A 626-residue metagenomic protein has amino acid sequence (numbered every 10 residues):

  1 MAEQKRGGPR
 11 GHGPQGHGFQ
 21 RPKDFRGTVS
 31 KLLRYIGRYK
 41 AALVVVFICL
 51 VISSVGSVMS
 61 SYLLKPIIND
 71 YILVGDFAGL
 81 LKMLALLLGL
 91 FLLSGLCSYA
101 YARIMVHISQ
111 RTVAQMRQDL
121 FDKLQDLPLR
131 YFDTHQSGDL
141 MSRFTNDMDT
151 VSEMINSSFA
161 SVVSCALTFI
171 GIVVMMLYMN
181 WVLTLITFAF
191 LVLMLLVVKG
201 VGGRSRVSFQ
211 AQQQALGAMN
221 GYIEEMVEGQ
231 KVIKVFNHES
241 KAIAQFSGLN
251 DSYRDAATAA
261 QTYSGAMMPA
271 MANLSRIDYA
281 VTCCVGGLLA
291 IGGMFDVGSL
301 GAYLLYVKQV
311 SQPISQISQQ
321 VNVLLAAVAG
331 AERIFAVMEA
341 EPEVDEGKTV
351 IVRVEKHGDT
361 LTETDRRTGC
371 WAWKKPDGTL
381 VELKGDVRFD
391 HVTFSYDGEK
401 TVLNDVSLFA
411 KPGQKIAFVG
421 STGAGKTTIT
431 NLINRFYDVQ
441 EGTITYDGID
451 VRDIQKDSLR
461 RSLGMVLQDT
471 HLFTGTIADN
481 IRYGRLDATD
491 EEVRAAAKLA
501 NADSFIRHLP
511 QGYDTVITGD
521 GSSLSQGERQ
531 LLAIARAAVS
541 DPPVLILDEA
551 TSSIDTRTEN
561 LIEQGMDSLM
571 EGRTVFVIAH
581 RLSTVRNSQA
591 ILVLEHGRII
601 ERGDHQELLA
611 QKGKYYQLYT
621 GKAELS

Functional and structural regions predicted by a protein language model:
M1-S57, I72-L87, Y101-M105, S109 (+9 more regions): Membrane-integrated ABC transporters
T28, I36, Y101, M105-S109 (+4 more regions): Juxtamembrane loop-to-helix connectors within ABC transporter transmembrane domains
S30-L33, A41-P66, M83, L87 (+7 more regions): Alpha-helical segments in transporter systems
R38, A42-V55, L86-L93, S157-A211 (+2 more regions): Transmembrane helices of ABC transporter permease
L73-K82, M175-A189, A259-R333, V337-E341 (+1 more regions): Helix-loop-helix
L120, L124, I233, I334 (+1 more regions): Helix-loop junctions and hydrophobic alpha-helical segments within the transmembrane domains of large membrane
L129-R130, N146-I155, F159, V163 (+7 more regions): An intracellular "coupling" helix at the cytosolic face of ABC transporter transmembrane type-1 domains
V354-S626: ABC-type nucleotide-binding domain
